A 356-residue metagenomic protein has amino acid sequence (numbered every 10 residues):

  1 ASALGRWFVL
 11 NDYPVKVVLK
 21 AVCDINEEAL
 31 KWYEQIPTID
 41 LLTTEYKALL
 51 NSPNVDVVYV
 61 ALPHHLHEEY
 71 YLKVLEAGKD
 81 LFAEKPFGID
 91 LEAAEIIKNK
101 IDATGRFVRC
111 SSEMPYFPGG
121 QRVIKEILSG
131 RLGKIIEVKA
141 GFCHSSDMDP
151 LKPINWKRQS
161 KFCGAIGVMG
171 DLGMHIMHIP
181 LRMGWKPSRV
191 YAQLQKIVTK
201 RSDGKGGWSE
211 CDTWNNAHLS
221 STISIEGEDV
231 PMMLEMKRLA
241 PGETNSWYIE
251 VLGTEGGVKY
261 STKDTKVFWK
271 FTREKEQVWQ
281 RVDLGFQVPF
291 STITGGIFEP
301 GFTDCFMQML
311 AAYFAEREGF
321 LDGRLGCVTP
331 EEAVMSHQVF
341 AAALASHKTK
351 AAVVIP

Functional and structural regions predicted by a protein language model:
A1-P37: N-terminal Rossmann-like dinucleotide-binding module
V15-A21, E316-M335: Glycine- and charged-residue-rich phosphate/anionic-cofactor binding loop of Rossmann-like
V17-A21, I39, D56-V58, I166-G167: Short active-site oxyanion
D40-Y46: Conserved SAM-binding strand-loop segment of SAM-dependent methyltransferases
L50, D56-V57, P63-H64, E68-Y116 (+1 more regions): Beta-strand-loop-alpha-helix segment that lines the small-molecule cofactor/substrate pocket of alpha/beta enzymes
R106, G133-E137, A345-P356: C-terminal capping/lid region of NAD(P)-dependent oxidoreductase domains
M114-D212, F268, K350: Predominantly a Rossmann-like dinucleotide-binding segment in NAD(P)-dependent oxidoreductases
H175-W269, C305-F320, A341-L344, I355-P356: Contiguous beta-strand/loop segments that form the cofactor/metal-binding neighborhood of enzyme cores
